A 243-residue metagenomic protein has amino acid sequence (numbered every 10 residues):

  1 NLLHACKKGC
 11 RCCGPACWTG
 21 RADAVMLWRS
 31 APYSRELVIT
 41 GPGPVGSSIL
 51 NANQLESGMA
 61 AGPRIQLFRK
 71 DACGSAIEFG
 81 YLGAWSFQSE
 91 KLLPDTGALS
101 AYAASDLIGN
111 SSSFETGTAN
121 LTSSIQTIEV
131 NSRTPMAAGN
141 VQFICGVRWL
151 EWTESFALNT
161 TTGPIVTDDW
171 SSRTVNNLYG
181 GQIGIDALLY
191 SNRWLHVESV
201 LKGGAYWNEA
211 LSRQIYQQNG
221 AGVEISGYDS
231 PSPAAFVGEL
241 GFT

Functional and structural regions predicted by a protein language model:
N1-G83: Short glycine/proline- and aromatic-enriched beta-strand/turn motifs that initiate or cap beta-hairpins
L3-R11, D71-C73, S132-A138, D186-R193 (+1 more regions): Outer-membrane beta-barrel proteins
G14-W18, C73-I77, A137-F143, R193-S199 (+1 more regions): Outer-envelope beta-barrel architecture signal
C17, A60-R64, I125-E129, N140-Q142 (+2 more regions): Transmembrane beta-barrel architecture of outer-membrane proteins
A22, I65-R69, V130-T134, C145 (+3 more regions): Residues on the lipid-exposed face of transmembrane beta-strands in outer-membrane beta-barrel proteins
A22-M26, F79-G83, C145-E151, S199-A205 (+1 more regions): Transmembrane beta-barrel strands of outer-membrane/channel proteins
Y33-G41, V45-G58, W85-I125, E151-N177 (+1 more regions): Extracellular/periplasm-exposed beta-strand and loop segments of Gram-negative cell-envelope proteins, dominated by
A61-D71, F79, A119, S123-T153: A structural/positional concept
